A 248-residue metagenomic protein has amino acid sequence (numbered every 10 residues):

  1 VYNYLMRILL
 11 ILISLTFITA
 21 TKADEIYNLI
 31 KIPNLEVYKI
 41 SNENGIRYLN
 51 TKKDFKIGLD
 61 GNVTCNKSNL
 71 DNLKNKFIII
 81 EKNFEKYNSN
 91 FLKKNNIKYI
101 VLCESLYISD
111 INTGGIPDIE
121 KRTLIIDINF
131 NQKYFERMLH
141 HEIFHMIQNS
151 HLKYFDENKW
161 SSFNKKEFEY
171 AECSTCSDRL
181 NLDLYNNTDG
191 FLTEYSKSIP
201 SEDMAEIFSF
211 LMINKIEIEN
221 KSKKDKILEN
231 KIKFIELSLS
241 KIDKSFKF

Functional and structural regions predicted by a protein language model:
V1-L9: Positively charged n-region of N-terminal signal peptides that target proteins for export
I8-F17: Sec-dependent N-terminal signal peptides
T16-E25: Bacterial Sec-dependent signal peptides at the C-terminal "C-region" and cleavage site
T19, I78, K82-E85, S89 (+2 more regions): Surface-exposed alpha-helical segments enriched in charged/polar residues
D24-N72, E104-S105, E172-Y185, S201-D203 (+1 more regions): Non-catalytic architectural context of zinc metalloproteases
I57-E120: Auxiliary, metal-adjacent structural segments of Zn-dependent hydrolase domains
Y99-F248: Active-site-flanking segments in enzyme catalytic domains
